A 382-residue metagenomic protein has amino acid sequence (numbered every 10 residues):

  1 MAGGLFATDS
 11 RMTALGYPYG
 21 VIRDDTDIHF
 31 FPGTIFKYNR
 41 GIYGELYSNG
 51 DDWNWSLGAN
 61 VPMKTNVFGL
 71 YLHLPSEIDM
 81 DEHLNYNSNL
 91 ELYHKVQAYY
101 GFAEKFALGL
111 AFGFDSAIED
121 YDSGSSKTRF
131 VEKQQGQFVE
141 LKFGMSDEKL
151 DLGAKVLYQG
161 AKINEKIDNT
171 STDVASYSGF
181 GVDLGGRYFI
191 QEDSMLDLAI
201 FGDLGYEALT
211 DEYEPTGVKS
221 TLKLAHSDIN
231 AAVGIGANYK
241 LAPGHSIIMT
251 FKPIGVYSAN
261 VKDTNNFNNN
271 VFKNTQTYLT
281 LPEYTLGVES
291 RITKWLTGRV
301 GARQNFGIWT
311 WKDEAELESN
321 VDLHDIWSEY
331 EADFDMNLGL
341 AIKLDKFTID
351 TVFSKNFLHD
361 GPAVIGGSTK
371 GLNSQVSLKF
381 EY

Functional and structural regions predicted by a protein language model:
A2-S76: N-terminal, post-signal peptide beta-strand-biased segments of exported outer-membrane/organellar beta-barrel and other
T8, L340-T348, F353, T369-Y382: Outer-membrane beta-barrel "beta-signal"
G41-I42, T65-L70, K105-L110, D147-A154 (+5 more regions): Repeated loop/turn-to-beta-strand initiation elements of outer-membrane beta-barrel proteins
L46-G50, L72-I78, F112-D120, D147 (+10 more regions): Transmembrane beta-strands of outer-membrane beta-barrel pores
D51-W55, L90-V96, K133-V139, V174-V182 (+4 more regions): Residues that define the transmembrane beta-barrel architecture of outer-membrane proteins
N54, I78-N89, D115-Q137, A161-S176 (+4 more regions): Outer-membrane beta-barrel translocator domains and adjoining extracellular loop/strand segments of Gram-negative
A59-M63, Y100-F102, F143-D147, G186-E192 (+7 more regions): Residue-level signature of outer-membrane beta-barrel architecture
V182-W311, E316: Detector for outer-membrane/organellar transmembrane beta-barrel domains, recognizing the amphipathic beta-strand
